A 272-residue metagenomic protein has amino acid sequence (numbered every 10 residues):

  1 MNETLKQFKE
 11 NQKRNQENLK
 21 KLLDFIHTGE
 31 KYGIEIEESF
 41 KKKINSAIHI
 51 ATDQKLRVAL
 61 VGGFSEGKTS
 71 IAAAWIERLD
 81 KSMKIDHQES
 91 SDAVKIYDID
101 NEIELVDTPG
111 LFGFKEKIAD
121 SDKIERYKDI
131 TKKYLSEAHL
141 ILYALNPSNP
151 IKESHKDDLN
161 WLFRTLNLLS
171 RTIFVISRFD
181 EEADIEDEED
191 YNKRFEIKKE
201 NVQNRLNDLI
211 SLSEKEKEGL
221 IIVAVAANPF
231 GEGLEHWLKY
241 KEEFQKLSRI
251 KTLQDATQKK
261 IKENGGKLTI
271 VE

Functional and structural regions predicted by a protein language model:
M1-P109: Conserved G1/Walker A P-loop phosphate-binding module
V58-G62, F174-I176, L220-A227: Extended hydrophobic secondary-structure segments that form protein cores and membrane-embedded regions
E77-R78, E89, S121-I124, L159-W161 (+1 more regions): Glycine-rich, phosphate-binding/catalytic loops in enzymes
M83-I85, Y97-S136: Conserved nucleotide-sensing/catalytic segment adjacent to the nucleotide-binding pocket in NTP-handling enzymes
S90, G110-F112, S148-P150, R178-E182 (+1 more regions): Conserved nucleotide-binding/hydrolysis micro-motifs of P-loop NTPases
N101-E102, D129-E216: Conserved C-terminal guanine-recognition region of P-loop GTPase G domains, centered on the G4
D180-N264: Canonical P-loop GTPase G-domain recognition
G265-E272: Extended, Lys/Glu-rich alpha-helical coiled-coil stalks
